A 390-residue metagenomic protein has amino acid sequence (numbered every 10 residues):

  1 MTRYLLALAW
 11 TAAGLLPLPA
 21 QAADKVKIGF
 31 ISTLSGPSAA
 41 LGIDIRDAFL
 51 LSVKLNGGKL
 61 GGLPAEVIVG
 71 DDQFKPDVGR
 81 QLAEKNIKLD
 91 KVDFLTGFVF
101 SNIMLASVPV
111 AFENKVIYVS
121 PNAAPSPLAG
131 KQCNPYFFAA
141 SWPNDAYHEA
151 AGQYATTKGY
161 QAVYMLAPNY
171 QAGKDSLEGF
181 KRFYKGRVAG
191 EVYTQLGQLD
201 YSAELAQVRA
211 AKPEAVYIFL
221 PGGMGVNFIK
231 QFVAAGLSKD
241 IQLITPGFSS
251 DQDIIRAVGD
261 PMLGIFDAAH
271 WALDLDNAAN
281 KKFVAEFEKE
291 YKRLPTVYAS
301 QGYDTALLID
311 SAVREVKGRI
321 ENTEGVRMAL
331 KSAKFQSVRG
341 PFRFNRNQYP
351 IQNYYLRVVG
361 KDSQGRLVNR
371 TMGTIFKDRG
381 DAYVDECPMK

Functional and structural regions predicted by a protein language model:
L16-A22: Sec/Tat signal peptide C-region and signal peptidase I cleavage site
K25, A40-D47, L55, K59-L128 (+3 more regions): Beta-alpha junction/loop-to-helix N-cap segments that form part of ligand/metal-binding clefts
V26, K331-K390: Solvent-exposed, acidic/polar segments of extracytosolic/periplasmic ligand-binding ectodomains
G29-A48, G70-D77, V99-N102, L166-K174 (+3 more regions): Extracytoplasmic "Venus flytrap"
D72, V119, S126-L128, L196-G197 (+2 more regions): Venus flytrap/periplasmic-binding-protein-like
Q81, S126-A129, N134-A235, W271-K282: Extracellular/periplasmic Venus flytrap/periplasmic-binding protein
N86, D90-V99, V119-P121, Y164-A167 (+4 more regions): Periplasmic-binding protein-like
G222, N227, L273-S332: Extracellular/periplasmic ligand-binding modules, especially the Venus flytrap/periplasmic-binding
